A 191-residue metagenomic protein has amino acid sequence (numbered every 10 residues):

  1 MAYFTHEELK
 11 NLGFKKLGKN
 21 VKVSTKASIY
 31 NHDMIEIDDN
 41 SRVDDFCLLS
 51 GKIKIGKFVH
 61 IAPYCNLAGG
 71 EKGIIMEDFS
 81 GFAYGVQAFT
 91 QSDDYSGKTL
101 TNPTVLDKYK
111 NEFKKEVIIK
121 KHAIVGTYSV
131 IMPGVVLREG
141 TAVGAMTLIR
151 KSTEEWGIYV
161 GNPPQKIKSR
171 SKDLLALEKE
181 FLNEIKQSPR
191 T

Functional and structural regions predicted by a protein language model:
M1-M34, N40, I185-T191: Extended, small-residue-rich solenoid/repeat segments and analogous flexible loops that form exposed scaffolds
F4-T5, A27-I37, V43-P133, S169-S171: Flexible, glycine/small-residue-enriched loop-and-beta-strand segment within the central core of proteins
K22, R42, I124, A142-V143 (+2 more regions): Short-chain dehydrogenase/reductase
I53, V135, T147, T153 (+1 more regions): Short beta-to-alpha loop/turn elements within the nucleotide-binding domains of ABC transporters
I55, R138-G140, S152-G157: Short conserved catalytic/interaction loops centered on acidic-Pro-aromatic/His motifs
I74, V86, T147, E155-G157 (+1 more regions): Glycine-centered loop/turn positions within well-structured domains that cap or flank conserved ligand/cofactor-binding
I118, Y128-T141, T147-R150: Beta-rich strand-turn-strand
W156-K179: Conserved beta-strand-loop-alpha-helix hinge in the C-terminal portion of ABC ATPase nucleotide-binding domains
